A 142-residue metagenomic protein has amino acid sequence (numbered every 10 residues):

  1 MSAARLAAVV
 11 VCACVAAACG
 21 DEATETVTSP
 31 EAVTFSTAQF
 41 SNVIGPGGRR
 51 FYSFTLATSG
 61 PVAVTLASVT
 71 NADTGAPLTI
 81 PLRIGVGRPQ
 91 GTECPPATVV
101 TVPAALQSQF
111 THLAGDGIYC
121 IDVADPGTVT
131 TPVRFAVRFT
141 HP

Functional and structural regions predicted by a protein language model:
M1-A8: Bacterial N-terminal signal peptides that target proteins for export
C14-A18: C-terminal motif of bacterial Sec signal peptides marking the signal peptidase cleavage site
C19-A23: Bacterial signal peptide processing site
F35-G75, R83, S108: Non-catalytic, beta-strand-enriched accessory regions in extracellular/secretory proteins and membrane protein
R50-Y52, D73-I84, D122-H141: Edge beta-strands of jelly-roll/beta-sandwich modules across compartments, strongly enriched in secreted/luminal
G60-V64, T111-T130: Noncatalytic modules at the cell exterior or secretory-pathway interfaces, chiefly beta-strand-rich lectin/adhesion
V86-E93, T140-P142: Change "in extracellular beta-sheet-rich domains … of secreted and cell-surface proteins" to "in beta-sheet-rich domains
V100-A114: Beta-sandwich interaction modules
